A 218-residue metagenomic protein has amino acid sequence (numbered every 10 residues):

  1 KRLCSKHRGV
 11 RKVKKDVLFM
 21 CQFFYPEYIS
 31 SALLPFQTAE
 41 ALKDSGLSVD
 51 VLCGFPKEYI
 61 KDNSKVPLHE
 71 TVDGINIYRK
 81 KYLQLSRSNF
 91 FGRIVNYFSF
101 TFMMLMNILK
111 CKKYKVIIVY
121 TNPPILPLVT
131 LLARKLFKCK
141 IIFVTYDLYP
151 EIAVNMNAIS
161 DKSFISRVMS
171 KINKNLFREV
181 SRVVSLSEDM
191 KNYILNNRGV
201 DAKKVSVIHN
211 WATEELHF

Functional and structural regions predicted by a protein language model:
G9-N76, K81: N-terminal subdomain of nucleotide-sugar transferases
D16, K115-V116, R182: Structural motif
Q22, Y82-G92, F137-K171, E215: Acceptor-binding helix/loop patch of EC 2.4 sugar-transfer enzymes, predominantly nucleotide-sugar-dependent
F55, D189, I208-W211: Carbohydrate-associated surface elements
Y97-M103, V116-I152: An aromatic- and histidine-rich active-site surface loop
K110-Y114: Glycine-rich phosphate-binding loop signature in dinucleotide/nucleotide-binding domains
L128, L132-F137, S163-V183: Membrane-proximal helix-turn-helix segments that form the acceptor-binding/catalytic region of lipid-linked
L195-N196, K203-K204, A212-F218: Acidic anion/phosphate-binding donor-loop and adjacent secondary structure in glycosyltransferase catalytic cores
